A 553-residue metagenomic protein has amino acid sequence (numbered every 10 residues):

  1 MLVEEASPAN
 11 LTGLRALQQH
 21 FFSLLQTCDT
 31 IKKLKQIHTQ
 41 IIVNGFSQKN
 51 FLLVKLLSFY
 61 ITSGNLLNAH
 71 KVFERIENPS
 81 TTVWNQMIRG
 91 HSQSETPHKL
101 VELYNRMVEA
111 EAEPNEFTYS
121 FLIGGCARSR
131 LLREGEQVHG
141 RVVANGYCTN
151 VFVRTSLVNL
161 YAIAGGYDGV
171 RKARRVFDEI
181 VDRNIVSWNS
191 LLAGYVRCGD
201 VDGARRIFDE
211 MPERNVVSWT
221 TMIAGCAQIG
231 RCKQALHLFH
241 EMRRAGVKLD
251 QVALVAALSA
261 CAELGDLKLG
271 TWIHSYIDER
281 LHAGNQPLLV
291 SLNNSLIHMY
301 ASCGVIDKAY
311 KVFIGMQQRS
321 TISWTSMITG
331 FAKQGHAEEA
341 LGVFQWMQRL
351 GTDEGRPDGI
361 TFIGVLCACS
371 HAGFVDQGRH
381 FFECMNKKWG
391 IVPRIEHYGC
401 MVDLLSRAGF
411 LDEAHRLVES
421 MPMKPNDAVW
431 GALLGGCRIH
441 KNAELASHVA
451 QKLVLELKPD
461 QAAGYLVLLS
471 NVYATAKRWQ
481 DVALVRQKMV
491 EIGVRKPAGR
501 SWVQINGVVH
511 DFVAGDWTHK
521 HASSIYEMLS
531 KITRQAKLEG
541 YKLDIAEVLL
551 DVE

Functional and structural regions predicted by a protein language model:
M1-G90, S94-N184, A193-N215, A224-E553: Terminal (and in a subset, N-terminal) low-complexity or junction segments at the ends of helical repeat RNA-binding
